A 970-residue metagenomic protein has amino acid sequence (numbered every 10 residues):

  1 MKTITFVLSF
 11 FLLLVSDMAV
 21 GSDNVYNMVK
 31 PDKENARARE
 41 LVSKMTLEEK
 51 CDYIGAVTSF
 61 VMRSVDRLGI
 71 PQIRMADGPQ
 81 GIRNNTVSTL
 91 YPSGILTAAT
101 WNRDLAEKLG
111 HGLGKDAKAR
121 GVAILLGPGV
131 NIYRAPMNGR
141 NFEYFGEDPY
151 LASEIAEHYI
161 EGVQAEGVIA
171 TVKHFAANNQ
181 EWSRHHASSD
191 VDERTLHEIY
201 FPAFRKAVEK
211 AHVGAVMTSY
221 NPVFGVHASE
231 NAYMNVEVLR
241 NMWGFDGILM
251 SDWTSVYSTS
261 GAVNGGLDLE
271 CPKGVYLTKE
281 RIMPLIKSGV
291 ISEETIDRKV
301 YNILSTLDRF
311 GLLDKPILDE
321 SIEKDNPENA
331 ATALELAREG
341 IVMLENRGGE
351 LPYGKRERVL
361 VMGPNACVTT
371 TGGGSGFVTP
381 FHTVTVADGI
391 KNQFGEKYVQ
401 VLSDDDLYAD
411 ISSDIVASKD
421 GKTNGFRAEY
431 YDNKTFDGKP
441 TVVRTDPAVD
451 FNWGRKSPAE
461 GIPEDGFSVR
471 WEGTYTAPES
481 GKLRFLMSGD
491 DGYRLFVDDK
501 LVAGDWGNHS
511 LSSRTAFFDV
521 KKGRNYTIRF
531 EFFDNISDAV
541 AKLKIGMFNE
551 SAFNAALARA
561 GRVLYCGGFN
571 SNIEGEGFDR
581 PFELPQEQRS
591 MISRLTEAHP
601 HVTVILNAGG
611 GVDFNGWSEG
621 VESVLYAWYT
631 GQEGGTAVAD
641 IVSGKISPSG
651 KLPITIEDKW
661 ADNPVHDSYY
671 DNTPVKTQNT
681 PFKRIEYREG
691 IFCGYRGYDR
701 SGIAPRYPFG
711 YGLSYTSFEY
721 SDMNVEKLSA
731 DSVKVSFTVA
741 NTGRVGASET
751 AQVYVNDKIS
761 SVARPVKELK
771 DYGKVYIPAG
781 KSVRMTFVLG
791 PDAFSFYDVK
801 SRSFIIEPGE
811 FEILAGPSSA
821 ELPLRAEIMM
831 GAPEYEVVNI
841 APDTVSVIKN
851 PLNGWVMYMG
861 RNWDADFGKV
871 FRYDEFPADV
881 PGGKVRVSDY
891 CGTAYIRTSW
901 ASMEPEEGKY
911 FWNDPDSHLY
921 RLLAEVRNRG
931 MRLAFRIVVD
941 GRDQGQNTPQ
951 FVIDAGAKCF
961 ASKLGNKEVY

Functional and structural regions predicted by a protein language model:
M1-I4: Positively charged n-region of N-terminal signal peptides that target proteins for export
V7-D17: Bacterial N-terminal signal peptides
M18-L483, S488-D491, V497-D499, N508-F796 (+2 more regions): Glycoside hydrolase catalytic-domain context in secreted enzymes
I124-G129, S962-Y970: Active-site groove signature of glycoside hydrolases
F145-G146, H186-V191, G941-E968: Aromatic- and acidic-residue-enriched segments that line the glycan-binding/catalytic groove of carbohydrate-active
Y159, V216, E836-G892, R897: Boundary/entry segment of secreted carbohydrate-active catalytic domains
L822-P833: Short beta-strand elements
V880-C959: Aromatic-lined substrate-binding rim segments of carbohydrate-active enzymes
